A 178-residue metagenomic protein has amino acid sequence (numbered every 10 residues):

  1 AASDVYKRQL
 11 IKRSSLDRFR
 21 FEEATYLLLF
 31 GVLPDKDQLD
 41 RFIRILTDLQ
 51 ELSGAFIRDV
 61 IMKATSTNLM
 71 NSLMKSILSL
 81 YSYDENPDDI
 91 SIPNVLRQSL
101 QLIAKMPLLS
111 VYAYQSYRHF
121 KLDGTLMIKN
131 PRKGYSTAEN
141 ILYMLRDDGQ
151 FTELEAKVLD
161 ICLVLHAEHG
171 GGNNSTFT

Functional and structural regions predicted by a protein language model:
A1-T178: Hydrophobic alpha-helical bundle cores within soluble ligand-binding/oligomerization subdomains
